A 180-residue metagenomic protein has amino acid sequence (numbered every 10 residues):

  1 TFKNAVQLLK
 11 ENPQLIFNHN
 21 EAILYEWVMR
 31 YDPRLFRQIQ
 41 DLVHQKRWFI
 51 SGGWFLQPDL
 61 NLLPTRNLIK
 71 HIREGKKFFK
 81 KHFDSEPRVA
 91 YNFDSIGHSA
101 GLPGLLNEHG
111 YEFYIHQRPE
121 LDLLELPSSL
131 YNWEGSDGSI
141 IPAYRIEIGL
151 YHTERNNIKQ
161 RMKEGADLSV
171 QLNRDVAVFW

Functional and structural regions predicted by a protein language model:
T1-W180: Catalytic-domain carbohydrate-binding cleft regions of carbohydrate-active enzymes
